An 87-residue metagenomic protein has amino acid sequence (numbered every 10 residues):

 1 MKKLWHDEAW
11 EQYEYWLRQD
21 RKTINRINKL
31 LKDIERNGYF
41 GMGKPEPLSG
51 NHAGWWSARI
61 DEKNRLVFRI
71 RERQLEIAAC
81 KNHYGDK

Functional and structural regions predicted by a protein language model:
K2, E11-I24, M42, S49 (+2 more regions): Enriched for short, Lys/Arg-rich terminal
L4-H6: PIN/NYN-family metal-dependent endoribonuclease catalytic core
I24-N37, M42: Compact soluble domain cores
L30, K44-N51: Short secondary-structure junction/hinge motifs that connect adjacent elements
